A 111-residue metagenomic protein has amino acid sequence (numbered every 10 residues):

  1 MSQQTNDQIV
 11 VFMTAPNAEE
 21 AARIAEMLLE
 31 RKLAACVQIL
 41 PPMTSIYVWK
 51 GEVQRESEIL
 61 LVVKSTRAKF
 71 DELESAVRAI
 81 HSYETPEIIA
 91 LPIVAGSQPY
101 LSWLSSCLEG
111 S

Functional and structural regions predicted by a protein language model:
M1-S111: Positively charged, small/polar-rich N-terminal and surface patches that mediate targeting and assembly and bind
